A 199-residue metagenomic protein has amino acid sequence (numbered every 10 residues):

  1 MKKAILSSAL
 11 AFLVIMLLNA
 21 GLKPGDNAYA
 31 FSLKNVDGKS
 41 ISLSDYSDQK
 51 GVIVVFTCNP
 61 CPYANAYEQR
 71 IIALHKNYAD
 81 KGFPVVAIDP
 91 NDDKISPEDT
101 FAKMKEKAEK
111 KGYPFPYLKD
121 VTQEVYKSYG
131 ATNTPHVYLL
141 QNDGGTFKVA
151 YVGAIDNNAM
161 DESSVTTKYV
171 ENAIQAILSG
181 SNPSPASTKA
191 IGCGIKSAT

Functional and structural regions predicted by a protein language model:
M1-K23: Bacterial Sec-dependent N-terminal signal peptides
L18-S44: N-terminal "domain-start" segment that seeds a small globular fold
S44-P62, I174: Short active-site neighborhood of thiol/selenol oxidoreductases, capturing the structured segment around
Q49-V52, D80-V85, G112-P116, T134: Loop/turn elements at helix/coil->beta-strand transitions in domains of secreted/extracellular proteins
C58-Y67, V137, C193-K196: Short, thiol/selenol-centered motifs that function as redox-active sites or metal-ligating centers
N65-K110, V121-S128: Structural microenvironment flanking redox-active thiols in thiol-disulfide oxidoreductases
K105-T146: Short, internal strand/loop/helix patches that form the active-site neighborhood or redox-interaction surface
L139-T199: Thiol-/selenol-based redox modules, centered on thioredoxin-like and closely related oxidoreductase domains
